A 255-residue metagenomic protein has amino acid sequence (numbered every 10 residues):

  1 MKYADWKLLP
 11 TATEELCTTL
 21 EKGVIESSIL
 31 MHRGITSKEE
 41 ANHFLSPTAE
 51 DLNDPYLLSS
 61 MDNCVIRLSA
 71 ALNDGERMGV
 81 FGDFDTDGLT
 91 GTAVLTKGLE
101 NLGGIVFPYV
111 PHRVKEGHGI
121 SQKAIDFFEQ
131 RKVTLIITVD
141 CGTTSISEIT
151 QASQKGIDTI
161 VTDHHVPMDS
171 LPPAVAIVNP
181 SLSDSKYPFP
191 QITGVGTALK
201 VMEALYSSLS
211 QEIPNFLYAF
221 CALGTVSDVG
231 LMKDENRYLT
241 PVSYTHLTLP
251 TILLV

Functional and structural regions predicted by a protein language model:
M1-D74, L223: Cofactor-/ligand-binding subdomain signature composed of acidic, glycine-rich, tryptophan-containing flexible loops
M1-E15, G75-R77, G156, I160-T162 (+3 more regions): Conserved catalytic core of nucleotide polymerization and phosphodiester-bond processing enzymes
E15-T18, G82-D85, S183-Q191: A short glycine/serine-rich beta->alpha loop
E26-S27, M31, V65, S69 (+7 more regions): Predominant activation on well-ordered alpha-helical scaffold segments within soluble catalytic domains
D54, S59-L171, I177-V178: N-terminal small/polar loop signature for handling phosphorylated ligands or for N-terminal nucleophile
G98-N101, V201-S208, T248: Active-site catalytic microenvironments for nucleophilic, acid-base chemistry
P172-S210, P214-V226: Short alpha-helices
T245-T251: Conserved small/polar residues in nucleotide/adenosyl-binding loops
